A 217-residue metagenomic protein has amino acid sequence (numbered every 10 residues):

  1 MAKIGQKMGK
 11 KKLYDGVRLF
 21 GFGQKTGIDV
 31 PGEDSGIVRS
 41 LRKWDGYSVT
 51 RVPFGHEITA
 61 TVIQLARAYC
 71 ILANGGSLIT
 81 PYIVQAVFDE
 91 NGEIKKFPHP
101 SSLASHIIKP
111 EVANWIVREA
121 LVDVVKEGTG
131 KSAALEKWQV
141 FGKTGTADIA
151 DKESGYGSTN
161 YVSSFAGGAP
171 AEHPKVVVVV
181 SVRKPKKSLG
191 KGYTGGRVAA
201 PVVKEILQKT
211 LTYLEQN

Functional and structural regions predicted by a protein language model:
M1-K184, G195, Q216: Beta-lactam-recognizing serine transpeptidase/beta-lactamase-like catalytic domain environment
I94-K95, R197-N217: Short, gly/Ser/Thr-rich active-site loops of penicillin-recognizing serine hydrolases
S158, G190-V202: Short alpha-helix boundary/capping segments
